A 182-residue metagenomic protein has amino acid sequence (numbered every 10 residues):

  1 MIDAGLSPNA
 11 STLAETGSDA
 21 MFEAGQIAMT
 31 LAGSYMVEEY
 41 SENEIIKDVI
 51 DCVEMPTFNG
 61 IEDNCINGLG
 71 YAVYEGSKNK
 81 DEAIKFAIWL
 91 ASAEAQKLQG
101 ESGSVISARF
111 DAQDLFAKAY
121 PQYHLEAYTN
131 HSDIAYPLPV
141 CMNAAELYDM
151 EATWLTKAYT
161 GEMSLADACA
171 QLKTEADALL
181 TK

Functional and structural regions predicted by a protein language model:
M1-E42, D81, T153, A168: Extracytoplasmic ligand-binding clamshell segments of periplasmic binding protein
D3-A4, E23, I66-G70, H131-P137: Flexible glycine/proline-enriched surface loops and loop-helix/loop-strand junctions
A4, E42-V105, T160-M163, T181: Extracytoplasmic/periplasmic substrate-recognition and gating elements
P8-L13, L98-G100, A108, Y136-P139 (+1 more regions): Short, hydrophobic secondary-structure boundary micro-motifs
L13-T16, S77-D81, C141-D149, M163-A166: Soluble non-cytosolic domains of exported or imported proteins
F22, L165-D177: Short, well-structured alpha-helical segments that form the helix of a local strand-helix-strand
V53, E101-T153, K157: Long, aromatic- and glycine/proline-rich binding clefts that accommodate carbohydrate-like moieties
